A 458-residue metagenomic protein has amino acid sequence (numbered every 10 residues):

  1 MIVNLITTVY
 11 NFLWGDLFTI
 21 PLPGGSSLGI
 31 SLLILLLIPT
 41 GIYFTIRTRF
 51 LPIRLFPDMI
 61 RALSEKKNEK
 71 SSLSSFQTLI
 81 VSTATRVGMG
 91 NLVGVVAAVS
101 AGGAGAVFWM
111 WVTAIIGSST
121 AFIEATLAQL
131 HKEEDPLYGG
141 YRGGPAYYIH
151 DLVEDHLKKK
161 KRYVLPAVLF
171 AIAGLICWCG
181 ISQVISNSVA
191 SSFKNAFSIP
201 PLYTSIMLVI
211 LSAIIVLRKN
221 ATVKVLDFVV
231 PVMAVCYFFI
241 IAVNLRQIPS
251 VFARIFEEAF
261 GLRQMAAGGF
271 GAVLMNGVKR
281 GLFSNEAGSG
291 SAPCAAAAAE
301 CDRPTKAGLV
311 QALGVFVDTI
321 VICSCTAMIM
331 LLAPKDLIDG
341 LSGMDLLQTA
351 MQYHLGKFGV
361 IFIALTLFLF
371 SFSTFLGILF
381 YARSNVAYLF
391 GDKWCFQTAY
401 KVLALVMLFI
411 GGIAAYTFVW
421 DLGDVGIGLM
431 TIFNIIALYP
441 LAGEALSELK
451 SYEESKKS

Functional and structural regions predicted by a protein language model:
M1-M89, V99-A106, G117, A437-S458: N-terminal alpha-helical transmembrane segments of multi-pass membrane transport and channel/translocase proteins
L36, F44-I60, P166, N187-F193 (+5 more regions): Membrane-interface loop-to-helix entry segments
T40-T45, T83, I116-Y141, H150-N187 (+3 more regions): Helix-loop-helix module between adjacent transmembrane segments
F50-S75, A97, G103-A106, S119-K160 (+3 more regions): Flexible loop linkers connecting adjacent transmembrane helices in multi-pass alpha-helical membrane transporters
N68-S75, G103-V112, Y148-D151, D155-L169 (+3 more regions): Membrane-interface alpha-helices at helix entry/exit sites of multi-pass transporters
E69-A101, L127-L130, L137-L152, I172 (+1 more regions): Alpha-helical membrane segments and immediately flanking helix-loop junctions that form or couple to the substrate/ion
I116-E124, T204-K219, V230-R246, K279-L282 (+2 more regions): Selective recognition of specific alpha-helical transmembrane segments in multi-pass small-molecule
E124-P136, I241-R254, G268, A298-C301 (+1 more regions): Extracellular/periplasmic helix-exit of transmembrane alpha-helices
